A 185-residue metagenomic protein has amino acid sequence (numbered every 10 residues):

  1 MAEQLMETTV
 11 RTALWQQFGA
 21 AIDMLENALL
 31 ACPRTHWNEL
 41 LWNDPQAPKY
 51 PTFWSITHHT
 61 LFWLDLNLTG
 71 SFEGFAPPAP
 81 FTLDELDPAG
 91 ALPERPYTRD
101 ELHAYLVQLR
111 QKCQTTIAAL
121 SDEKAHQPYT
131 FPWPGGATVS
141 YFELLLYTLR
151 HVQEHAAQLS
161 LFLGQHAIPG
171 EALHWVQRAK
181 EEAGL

Functional and structural regions predicted by a protein language model:
M1-A13, W63-P134, Q165-L185: Short, helix-capping/interhelical loops that line the mouth of catalytic, cofactor-, or ligand-binding pockets
E3-T35: N-terminal leader/capping segments at the start of a protein or of a new domain
F18-L25, F53-L68, P96-R99, H103-C113 (+1 more regions): Alpha-helical transition-metal enzyme core signature, strongest for iron centers
P33-W37, L41-W42, D122-A125: Short, flexible helix-adjacent loops and helix caps
E39, A47-S55: Secretory pathway targeting signatures of secreted, lumenal, and periplasmic proteins
E39-D44, L68-S71: A short gly/proline-enriched turn/hairpin at secondary-structure junctions
N43-P48, T130-E143: Carbohydrate-binding/catalytic loop surfaces
F162: A short helix-coil junction within the Rossmann-fold of NAD(P)-dependent oxidoreductases
